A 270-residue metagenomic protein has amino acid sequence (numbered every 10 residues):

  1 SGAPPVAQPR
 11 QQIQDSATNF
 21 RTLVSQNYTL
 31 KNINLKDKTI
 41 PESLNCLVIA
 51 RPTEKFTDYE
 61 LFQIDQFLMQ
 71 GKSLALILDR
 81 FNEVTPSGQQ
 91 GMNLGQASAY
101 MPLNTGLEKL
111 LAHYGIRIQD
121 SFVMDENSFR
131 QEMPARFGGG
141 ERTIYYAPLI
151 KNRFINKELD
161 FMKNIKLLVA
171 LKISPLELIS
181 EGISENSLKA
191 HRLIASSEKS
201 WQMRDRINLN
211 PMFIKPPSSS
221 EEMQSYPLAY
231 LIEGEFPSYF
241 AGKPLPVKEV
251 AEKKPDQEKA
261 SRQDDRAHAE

Functional and structural regions predicted by a protein language model:
S1-A3: Short beta-strand segments enriched in small/hydrophobic residues
P5-E270: Acidic, S/T/G-rich, low-cysteine, solvent-exposed domains in lumenal/extracellular/periplasmic regions of secretory
